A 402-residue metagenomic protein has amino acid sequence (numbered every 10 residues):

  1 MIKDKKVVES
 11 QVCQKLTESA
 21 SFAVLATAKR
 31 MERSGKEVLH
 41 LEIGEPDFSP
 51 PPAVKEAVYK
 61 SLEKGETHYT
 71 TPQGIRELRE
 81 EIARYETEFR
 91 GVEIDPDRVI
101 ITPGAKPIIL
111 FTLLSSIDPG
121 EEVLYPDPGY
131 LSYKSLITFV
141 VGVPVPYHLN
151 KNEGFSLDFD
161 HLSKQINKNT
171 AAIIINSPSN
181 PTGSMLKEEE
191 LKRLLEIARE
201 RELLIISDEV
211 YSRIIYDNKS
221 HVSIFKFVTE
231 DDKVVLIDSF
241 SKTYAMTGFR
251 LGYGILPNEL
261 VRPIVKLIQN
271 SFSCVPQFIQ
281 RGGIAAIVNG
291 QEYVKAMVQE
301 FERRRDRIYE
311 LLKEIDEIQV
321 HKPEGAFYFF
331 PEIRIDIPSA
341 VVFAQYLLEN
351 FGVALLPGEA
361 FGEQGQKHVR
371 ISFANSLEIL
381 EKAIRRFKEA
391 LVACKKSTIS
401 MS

Functional and structural regions predicted by a protein language model:
M1-V7, T17-S19, V24-T27, M31-V38 (+3 more regions): PLP-dependent class I/II
E9-Q11: Short glycine/proline- and acidic residue-enriched helix-loop micro-motifs that form flexible lids or anion-recognition
Q14: Aromatic-anchored helix/helix-loop segment that forms the rim or "lid" of small-molecule/cofactor binding pockets
K36-L41, K55, H68-T71: Short N-terminal amphipathic alpha-helices
P50-Y69, A83: Glycine-rich phosphate-binding segment of PLP-dependent enzymes
Y69-T102: Conserved N-terminal alpha-helix of the aminotransferase class I/II PLP-enzyme fold
